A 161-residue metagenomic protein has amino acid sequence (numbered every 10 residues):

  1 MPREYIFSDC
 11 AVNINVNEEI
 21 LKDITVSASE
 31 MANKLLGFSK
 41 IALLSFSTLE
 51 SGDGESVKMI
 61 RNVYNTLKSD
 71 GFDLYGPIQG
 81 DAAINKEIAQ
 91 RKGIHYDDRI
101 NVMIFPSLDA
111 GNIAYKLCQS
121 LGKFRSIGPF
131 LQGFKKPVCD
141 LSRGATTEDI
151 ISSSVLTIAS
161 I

Functional and structural regions predicted by a protein language model:
M1-I161: Anion-binding alpha/beta catalytic cores of soluble intermediary-metabolism enzymes, centered on
